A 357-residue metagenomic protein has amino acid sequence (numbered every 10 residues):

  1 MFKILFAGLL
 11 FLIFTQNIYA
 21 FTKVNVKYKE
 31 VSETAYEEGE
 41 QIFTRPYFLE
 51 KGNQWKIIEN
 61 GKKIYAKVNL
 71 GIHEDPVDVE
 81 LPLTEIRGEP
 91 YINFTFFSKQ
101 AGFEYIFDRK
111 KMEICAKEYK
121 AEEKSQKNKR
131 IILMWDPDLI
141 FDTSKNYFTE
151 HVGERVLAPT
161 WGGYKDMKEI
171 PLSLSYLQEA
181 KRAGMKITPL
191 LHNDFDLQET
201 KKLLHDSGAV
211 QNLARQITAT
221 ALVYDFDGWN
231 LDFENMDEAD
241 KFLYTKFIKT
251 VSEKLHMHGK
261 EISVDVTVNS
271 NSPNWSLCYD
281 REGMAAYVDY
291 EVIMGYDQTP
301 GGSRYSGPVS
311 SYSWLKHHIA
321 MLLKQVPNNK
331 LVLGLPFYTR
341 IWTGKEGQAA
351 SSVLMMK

Functional and structural regions predicted by a protein language model:
F2-A20: Sec-dependent N-terminal signal peptides of Gram-positive bacterial secreted proteins and lipoproteins
N17-R130, M134-Y147, V152: Primary recognition of N-terminal secretory signal peptides and signal-anchoring hydrophobic helices
L81-R87, G163-I170, T200-S207, F233-K241 (+1 more regions): Second-shell loop/turn segments in exported
Y119-Q216: Glycan-recognition patch characteristic of GH18 chitinases/ENGases and related GlcNAc/peptidoglycan-binding proteins
I132-D136, R155-P159, I187-L191, W229-L231 (+3 more regions): Hydrophobic faces of well-ordered beta-strands that scaffold small-molecule active sites in alpha/beta enzyme cores
W161, A214-L243, V292-Y305: Active-site groove signature of glycoside hydrolases
W161-K165, L191-S207, W229-E238, V266-N269 (+2 more regions): Aromatic-lined carbohydrate-binding surfaces of glycoside hydrolases
D166-M167, P171, E238-K357: Substrate-binding surface in catalytic domains of secreted glycosidases
